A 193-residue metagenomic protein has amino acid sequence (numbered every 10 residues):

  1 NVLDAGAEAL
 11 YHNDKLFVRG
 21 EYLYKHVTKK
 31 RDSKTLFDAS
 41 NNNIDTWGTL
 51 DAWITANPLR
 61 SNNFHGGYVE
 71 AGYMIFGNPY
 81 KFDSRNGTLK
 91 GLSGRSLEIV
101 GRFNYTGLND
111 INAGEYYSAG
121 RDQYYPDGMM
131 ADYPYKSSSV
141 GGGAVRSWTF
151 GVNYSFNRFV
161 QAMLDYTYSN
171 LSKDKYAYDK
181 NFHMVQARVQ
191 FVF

Functional and structural regions predicted by a protein language model:
N1-F193: Outer-membrane beta-barrel pore domains
